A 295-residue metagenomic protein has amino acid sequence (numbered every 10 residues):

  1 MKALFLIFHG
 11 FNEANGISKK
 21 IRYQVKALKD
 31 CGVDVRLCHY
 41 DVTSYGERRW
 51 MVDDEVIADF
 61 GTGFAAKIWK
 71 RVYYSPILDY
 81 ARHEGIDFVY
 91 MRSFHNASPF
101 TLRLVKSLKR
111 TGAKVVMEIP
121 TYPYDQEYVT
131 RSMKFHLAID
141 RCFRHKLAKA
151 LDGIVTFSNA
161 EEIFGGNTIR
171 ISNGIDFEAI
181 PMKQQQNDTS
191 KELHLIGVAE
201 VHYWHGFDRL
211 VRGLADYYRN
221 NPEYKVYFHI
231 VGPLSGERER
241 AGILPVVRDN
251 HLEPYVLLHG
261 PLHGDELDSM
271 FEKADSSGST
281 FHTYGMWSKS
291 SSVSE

Functional and structural regions predicted by a protein language model:
L4, Q186-H205, V211-L214, H229: Conserved donor-binding/catalytic core segment of Leloir-type glycosyltransferases
I7-A14, R22, K26-V72, I77-Y80 (+2 more regions): N-terminal strand-loop element at the rim of the active site of nucleotide-sugar-dependent glycosyltransferases
I7-Y23, S93-S98, H202-H205: A short, glycine/small-residue-rich beta-strand->loop->alpha-helix junction that serves as a flexible
K26, S75, P99, L104-R110 (+2 more regions): Membrane-proximal helix-turn-helix segments that form the acceptor-binding/catalytic region of lipid-linked
L78-P99, A113-V116: Short N-terminal targeting/anchoring amphipathic segment
N96, H205, D265, S277-E295: Nucleotide-sugar-dependent
A160, G174: Carbohydrate-associated surface elements
G232, R240-D265: Nucleotide-activated donor-binding/catalytic signature segment of Leloir-type glycosyltransferases, i.e., the conserved
